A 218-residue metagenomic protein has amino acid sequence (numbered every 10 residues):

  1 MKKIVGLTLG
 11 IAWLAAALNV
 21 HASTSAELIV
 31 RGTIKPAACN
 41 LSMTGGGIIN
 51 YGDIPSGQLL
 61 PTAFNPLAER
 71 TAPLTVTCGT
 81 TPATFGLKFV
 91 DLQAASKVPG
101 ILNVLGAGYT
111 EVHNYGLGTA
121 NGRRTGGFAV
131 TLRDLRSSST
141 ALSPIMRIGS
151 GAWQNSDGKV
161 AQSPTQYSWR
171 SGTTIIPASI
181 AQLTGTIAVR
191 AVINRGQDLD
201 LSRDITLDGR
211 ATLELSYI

Functional and structural regions predicted by a protein language model:
K2-I4, V20-I218: Mature extracellular/passenger domains of Gram-negative fimbrial/pilin and adhesin proteins
T8-A16: Bacterial N-terminal signal peptides
